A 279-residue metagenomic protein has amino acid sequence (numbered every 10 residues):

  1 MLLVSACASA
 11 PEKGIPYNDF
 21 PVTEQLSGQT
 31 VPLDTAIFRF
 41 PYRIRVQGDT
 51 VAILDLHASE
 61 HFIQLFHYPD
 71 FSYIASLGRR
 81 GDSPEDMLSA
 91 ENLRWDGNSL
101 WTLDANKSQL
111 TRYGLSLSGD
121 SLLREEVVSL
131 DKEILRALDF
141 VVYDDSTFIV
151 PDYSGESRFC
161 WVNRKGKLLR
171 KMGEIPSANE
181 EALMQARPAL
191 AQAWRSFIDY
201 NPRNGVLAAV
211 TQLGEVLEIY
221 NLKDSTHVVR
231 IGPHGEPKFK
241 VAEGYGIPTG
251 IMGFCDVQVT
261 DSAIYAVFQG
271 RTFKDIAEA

Functional and structural regions predicted by a protein language model:
V4-A6: C-terminal motif of bacterial Sec signal peptides marking the signal peptidase cleavage site
G14-F38: A short helix->beta-strand "capping" segment at the edge of beta-propeller domains
G28-D34, A75-D86, E125-E133, L169-A191 (+1 more regions): Surface-exposed loop and turn segments in beta-propeller and other repeat-based domains that flank or scaffold
T30-F62, Y265-Q269, D275: Beta-strand-rich domains and repeat architectures in extracellular enzymes and scaffolds, especially beta-propellers
Y42-R45, E91-W95, D139-D144, P188-N204 (+1 more regions): Structural signature of eukaryotic scaffold interfaces centered on beta-propeller domains
I53-H57, T102-K107, V150-S154, N201 (+2 more regions): Conserved beta-strand positions in repeat-built beta-propeller and related beta-rich domains
L115-S146, P151: Asp-box/WD-like beta-propeller blade repeats and closely related beta-sheet repeat scaffolds
I247-A279: Loop/turn-rich, solvent-exposed surfaces of beta-rich toroidal or solenoidal domains
